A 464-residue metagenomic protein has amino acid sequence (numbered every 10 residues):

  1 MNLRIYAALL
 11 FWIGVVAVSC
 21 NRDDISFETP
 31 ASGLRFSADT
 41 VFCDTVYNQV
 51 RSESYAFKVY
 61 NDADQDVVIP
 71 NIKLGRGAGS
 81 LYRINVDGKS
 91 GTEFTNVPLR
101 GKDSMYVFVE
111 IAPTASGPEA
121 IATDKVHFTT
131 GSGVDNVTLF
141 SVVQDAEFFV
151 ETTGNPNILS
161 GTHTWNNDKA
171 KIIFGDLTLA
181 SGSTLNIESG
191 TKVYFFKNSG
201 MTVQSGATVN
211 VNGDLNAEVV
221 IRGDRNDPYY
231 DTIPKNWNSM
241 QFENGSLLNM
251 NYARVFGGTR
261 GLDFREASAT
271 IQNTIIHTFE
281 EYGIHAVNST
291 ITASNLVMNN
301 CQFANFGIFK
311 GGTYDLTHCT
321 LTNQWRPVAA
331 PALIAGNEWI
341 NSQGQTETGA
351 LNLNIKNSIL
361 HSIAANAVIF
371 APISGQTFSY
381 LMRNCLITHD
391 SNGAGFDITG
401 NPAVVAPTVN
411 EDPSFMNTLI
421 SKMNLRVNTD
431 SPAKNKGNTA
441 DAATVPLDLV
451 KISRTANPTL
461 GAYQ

Functional and structural regions predicted by a protein language model:
M1-L9: Bacterial N-terminal signal peptides that target proteins for export
V16-S19: C-terminal motif of bacterial Sec signal peptides marking the signal peptidase cleavage site
N21-F27, L34-T45, V50-S52, A56 (+4 more regions): Beta-strand/loop edge motif enriched in small/polar residues
S52-E53, D64-I69: Short acidic/proline- and small/hydrophobic-mixed sequence motifs that coincide with surface turns and coil-to-beta
V59-A63: Asparagine-centered strand-capping/turn motif at beta-strand->loop junctions
I69-L74, A120-D124: Contiguous beta-strand segments of beta-sheet-rich domains
K73-E93: Short, solvent-exposed loop/linker segments at beta-strand-coil boundaries, enriched for Pro/Gly and Ser/Thr
F108, T455-N457: Short linear motifs in exposed loops
